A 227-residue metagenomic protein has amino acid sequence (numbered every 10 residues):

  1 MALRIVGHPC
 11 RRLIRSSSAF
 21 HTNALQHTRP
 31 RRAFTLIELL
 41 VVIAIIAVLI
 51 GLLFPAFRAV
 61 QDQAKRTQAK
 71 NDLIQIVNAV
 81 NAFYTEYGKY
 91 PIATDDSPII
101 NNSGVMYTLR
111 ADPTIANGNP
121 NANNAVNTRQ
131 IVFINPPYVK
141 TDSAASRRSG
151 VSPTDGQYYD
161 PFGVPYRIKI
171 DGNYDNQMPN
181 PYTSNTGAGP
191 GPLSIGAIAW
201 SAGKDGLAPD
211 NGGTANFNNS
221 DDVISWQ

Functional and structural regions predicted by a protein language model:
M1-F34: N-terminal leader/signal peptides at the extreme start of proteins
P9-C10, S18, V41, L52 (+1 more regions): N-terminal regions of proteins, emphasizing targeting and processing segments when present
I14, A19-T22, R58, D95 (+2 more regions): Residue-level recognition of conserved structural "scaffold" positions that shape functional pockets and channels
P30-V60, K65, A69: N-terminal single-pass transmembrane signal-anchor helix
R66, K70-Q227: N-terminal pilin/flagellin-like segments and related low-complexity appendage regions
